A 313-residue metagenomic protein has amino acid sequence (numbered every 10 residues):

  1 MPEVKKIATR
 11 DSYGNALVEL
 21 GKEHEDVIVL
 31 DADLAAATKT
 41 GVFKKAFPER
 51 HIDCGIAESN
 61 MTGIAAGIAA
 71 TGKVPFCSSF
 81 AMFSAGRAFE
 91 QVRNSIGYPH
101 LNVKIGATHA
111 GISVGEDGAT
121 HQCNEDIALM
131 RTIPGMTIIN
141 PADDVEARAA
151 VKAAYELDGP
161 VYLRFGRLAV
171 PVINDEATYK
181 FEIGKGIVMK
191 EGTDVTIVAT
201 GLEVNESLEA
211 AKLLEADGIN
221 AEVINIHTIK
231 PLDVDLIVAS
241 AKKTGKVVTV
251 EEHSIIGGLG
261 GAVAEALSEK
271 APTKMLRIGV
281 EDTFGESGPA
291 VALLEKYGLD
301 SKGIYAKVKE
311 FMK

Functional and structural regions predicted by a protein language model:
M1-R164, A169: Thiamine diphosphate
D11, E23-D26, L34-G41, K45 (+2 more regions): Thiamine diphosphate
